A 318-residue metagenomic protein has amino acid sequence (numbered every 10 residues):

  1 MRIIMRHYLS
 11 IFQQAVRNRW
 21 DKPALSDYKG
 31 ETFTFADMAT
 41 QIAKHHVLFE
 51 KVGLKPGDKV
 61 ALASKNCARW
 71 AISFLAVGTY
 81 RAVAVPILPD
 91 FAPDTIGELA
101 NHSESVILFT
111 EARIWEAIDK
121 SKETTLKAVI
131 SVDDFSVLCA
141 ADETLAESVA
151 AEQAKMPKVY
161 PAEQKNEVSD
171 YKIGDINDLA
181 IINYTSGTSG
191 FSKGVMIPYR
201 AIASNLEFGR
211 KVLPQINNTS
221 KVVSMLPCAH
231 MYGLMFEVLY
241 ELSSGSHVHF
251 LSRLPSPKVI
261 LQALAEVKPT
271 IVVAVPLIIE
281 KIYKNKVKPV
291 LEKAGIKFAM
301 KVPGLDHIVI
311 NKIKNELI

Functional and structural regions predicted by a protein language model:
I11, V52, T79-A162: Structural core segment of the AMP-binding/adenylate-forming
I11-T34, S189: AMP-dependent adenylate-forming
F12-Q13, E50, A68-I87, I96-G97 (+2 more regions): Hydrophobic alpha-helical segments in the ANL/AMP-binding
W20, A150-Y184, F191, Q215-K221: Conserved pre-ATP/AMP-binding loop-to-beta segment of ANL
A24-C67, A71-L75, A92-G97: Conserved AMP-binding/adenylate-forming core of the ANL superfamily
T34-A36, A180-L206: Conserved AMP-binding A3 loop
P89-S121, N205-V223, S256-T270, E316: Conserved ATP-dependent adenylate/AMP-binding module captured primarily in the ANL superfamily
A203-K221, C228-K312: Conserved AMP-binding/adenylation subdomain of ANL enzymes
